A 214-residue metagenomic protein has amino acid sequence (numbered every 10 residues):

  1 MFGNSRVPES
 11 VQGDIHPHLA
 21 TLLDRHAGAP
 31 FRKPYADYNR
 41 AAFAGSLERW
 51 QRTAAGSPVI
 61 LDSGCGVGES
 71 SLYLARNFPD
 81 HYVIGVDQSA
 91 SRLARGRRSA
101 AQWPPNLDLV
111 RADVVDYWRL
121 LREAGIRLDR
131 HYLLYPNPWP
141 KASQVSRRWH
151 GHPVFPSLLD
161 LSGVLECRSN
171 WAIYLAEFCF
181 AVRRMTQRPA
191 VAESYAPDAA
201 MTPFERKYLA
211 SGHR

Functional and structural regions predicted by a protein language model:
M1-V59, S70-R76: S-adenosyl-L-methionine
S63, V86: Conserved beta-strand/loop positions that form the S-adenosyl-L-methionine
G64-G68: Class I SAM-dependent methyltransferase "Motif I" SAM/SAH-binding loop
S89: Conserved SAM/SAH-binding beta-strand->alpha-helix loop
G96: Conserved SAM-binding loop
A100-G125: S-adenosyl-L-methionine
S162-S169: Conserved beta-strand signature within the Rossmann-like core of class I S-adenosyl-L-methionine
A176-A181, M185-R214: Class I S-adenosyl-L-methionine
